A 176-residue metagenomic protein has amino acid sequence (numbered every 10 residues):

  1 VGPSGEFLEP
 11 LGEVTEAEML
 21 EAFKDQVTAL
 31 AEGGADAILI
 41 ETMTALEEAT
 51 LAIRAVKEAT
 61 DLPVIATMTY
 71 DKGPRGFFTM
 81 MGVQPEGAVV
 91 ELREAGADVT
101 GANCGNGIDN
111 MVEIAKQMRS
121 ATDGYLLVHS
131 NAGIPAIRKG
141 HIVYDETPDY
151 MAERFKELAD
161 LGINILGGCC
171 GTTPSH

Functional and structural regions predicted by a protein language model:
V1-H176: Domain-level signal for soluble alpha/beta catalytic cores
